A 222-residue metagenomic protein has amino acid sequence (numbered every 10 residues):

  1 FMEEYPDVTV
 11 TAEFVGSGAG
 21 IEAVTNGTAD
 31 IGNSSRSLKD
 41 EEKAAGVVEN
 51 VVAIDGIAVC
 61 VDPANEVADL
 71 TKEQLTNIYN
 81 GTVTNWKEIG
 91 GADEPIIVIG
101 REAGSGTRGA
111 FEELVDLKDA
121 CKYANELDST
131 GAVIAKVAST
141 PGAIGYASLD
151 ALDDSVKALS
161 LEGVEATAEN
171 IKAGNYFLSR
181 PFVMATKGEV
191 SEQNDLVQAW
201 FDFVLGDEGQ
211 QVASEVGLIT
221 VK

Functional and structural regions predicted by a protein language model:
M2-K222: Exported/periplasmic ABC-transporter solute-binding proteins
